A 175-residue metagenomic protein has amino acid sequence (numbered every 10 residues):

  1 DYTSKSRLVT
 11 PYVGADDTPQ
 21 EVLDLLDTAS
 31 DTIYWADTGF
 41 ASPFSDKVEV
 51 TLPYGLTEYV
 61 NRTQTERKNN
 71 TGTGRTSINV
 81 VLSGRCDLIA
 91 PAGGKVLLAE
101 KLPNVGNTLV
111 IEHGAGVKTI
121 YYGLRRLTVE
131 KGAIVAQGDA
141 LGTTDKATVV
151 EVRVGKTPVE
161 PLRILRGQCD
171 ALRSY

Functional and structural regions predicted by a protein language model:
D1-V105: Surface-exposed, glycine-biased beta-strand/turn segments
V48, I78, L109, T119 (+1 more regions): A broad, low-specificity signal marking well-ordered, structured residues that form hydrophobic/aromatic
V50, V110, A133-Y175: Conserved, short, structured surface segments that act as functional micro-motifs
L52, I78-V80, I111, Y122 (+1 more regions): Preference for bulky hydrophobic residues occupying beta-strand positions in well-ordered beta-sheet regions
G55, R85, K101, G114-G116 (+2 more regions): Solvent-exposed coil/turn segments that connect beta secondary-structure elements in extracytoplasmic/periplasmic
D87-L97, V129-T144: Short, well-structured beta-strand-loop connectors
A90-R125, T148-V149: Zn2+-dependent peptidoglycan hydrolase active-site motif and core
